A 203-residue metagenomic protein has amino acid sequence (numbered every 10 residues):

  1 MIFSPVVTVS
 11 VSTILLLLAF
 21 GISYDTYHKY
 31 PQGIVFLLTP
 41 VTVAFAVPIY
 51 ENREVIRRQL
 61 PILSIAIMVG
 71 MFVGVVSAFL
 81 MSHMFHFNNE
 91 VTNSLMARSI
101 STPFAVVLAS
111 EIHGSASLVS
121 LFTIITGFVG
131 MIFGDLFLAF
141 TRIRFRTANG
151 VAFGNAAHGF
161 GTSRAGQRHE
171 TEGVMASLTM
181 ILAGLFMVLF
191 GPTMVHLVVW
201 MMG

Functional and structural regions predicted by a protein language model:
M1, F45-R58, M81, G134-R142 (+1 more regions): C-terminal ends of transmembrane helices
M1-Y50, R58-I62, A66, G70: Helical membrane-embedded segments and adjacent short helical loop/helix-boundary regions of multi-pass membrane
L15, V41, F45, I67-L80 (+3 more regions): Mid-bilayer segments of alpha-helical transmembrane spans in multi-pass integral membrane proteins that mediate
V55-A78, S120-V129, M180-L185: Entry/N-cap segments of selected transmembrane alpha helices and their immediately preceding amphipathic helices
V75-L95: Transmembrane alpha-helix/helix-exit interface in multi-pass inner-membrane proteins
N89-L118, I124-I125, R144-T179: Alpha-helical membrane segments and immediately flanking helix-loop junctions that form or couple to the substrate/ion
F190-G203: Juxtamembrane boundary at the C-terminal end of a transmembrane helix
